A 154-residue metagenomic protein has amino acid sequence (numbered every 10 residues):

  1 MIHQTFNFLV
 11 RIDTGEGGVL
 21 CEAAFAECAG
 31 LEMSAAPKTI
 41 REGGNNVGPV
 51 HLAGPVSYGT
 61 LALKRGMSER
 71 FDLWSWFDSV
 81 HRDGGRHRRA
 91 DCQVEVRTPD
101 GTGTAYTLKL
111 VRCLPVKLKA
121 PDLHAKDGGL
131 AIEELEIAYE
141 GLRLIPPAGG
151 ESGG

Functional and structural regions predicted by a protein language model:
M1-G154: Glycine-rich, low-complexity intrinsically disordered segments
